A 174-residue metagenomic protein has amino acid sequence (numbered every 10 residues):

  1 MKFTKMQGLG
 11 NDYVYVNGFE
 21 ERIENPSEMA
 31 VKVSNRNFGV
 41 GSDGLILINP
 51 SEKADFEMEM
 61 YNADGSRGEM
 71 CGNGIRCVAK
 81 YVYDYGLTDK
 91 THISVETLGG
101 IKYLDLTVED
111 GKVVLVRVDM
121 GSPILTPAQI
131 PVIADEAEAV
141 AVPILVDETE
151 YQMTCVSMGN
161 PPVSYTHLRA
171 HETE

Functional and structural regions predicted by a protein language model:
M1-V14, G18: N-terminal, positively charged, Ser/Thr/Ala/Gly-biased leader segments that form transit/presequence-like amphipathic
Y15-G18, I48-N49, T107, S164-Y165: Short beta-strand-to-turn element immediately C-terminal to the catalytic PLP-Schiff-base lysine in fold type I
N25-M29, R36-E69, V78, Y85-T88: Anion-binding (especially nucleotide phosphate/pyrophosphate-binding) glycine-rich loop and adjoining beta-alpha core
P26-S27, P127-P131, R169: Short, charged, solvent-exposed linker or helix-capping segments at domain edges/interfaces that act as flexible hinges
A63-M153: Acidic, low-complexity central loop/insert segments
C155-M158, S164: Active-site rim beta-loop-alpha module in soluble metabolic enzymes
H167-E174: Single conserved hydrophobic/aromatic residue that forms the stacking wall/gate of nucleotide- or nucleobase-binding
